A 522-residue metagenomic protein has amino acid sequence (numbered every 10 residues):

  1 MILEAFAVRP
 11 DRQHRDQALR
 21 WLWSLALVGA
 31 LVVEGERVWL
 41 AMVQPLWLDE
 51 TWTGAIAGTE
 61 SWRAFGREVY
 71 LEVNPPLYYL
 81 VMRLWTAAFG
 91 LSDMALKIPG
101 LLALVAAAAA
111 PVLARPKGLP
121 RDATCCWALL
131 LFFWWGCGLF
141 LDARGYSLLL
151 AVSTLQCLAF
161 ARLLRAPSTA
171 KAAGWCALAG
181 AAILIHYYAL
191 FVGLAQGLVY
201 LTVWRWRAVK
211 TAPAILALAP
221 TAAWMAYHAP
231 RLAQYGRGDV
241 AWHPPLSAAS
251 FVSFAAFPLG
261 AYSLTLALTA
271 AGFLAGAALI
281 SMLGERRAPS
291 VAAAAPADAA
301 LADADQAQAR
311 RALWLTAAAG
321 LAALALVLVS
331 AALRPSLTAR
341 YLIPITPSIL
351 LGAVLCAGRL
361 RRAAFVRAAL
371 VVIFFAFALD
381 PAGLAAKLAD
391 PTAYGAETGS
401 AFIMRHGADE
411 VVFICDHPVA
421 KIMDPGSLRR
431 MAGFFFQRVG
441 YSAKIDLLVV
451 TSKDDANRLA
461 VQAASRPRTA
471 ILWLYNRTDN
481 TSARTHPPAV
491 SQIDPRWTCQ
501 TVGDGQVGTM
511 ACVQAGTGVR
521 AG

Functional and structural regions predicted by a protein language model:
M1-G35, A312: Start-transfer (signal-anchor) and selected internal transmembrane alpha helices of multi-pass inner/ER membrane
S24-G516: Membrane-proximal helix-loop-helix interfaces that form the catalytic/acceptor-binding platform of multi-pass membrane
V519-G522: Short, solvent-exposed mixed-charge patches
